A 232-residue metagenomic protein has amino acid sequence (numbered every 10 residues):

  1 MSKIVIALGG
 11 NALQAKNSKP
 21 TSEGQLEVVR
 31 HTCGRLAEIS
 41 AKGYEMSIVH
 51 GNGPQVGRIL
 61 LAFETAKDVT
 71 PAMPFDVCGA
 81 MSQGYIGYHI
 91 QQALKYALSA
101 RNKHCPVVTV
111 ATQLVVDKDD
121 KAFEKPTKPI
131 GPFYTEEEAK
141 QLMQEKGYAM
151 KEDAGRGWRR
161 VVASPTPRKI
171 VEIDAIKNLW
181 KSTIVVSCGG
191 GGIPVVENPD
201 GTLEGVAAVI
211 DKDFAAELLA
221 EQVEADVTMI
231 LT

Functional and structural regions predicted by a protein language model:
M1-V49, I59-E64, N178-K181: N-terminal glycine-/serine-/threonine-rich phosphate-binding loop
V5-A7, E45-R58, P106-A111, V185-C188 (+1 more regions): Short beta-strand segments at enzyme active-site cores
A7-G9, L13-Q14, K169-I173, K177-F214: Catalytic-site beta-strand/loop segments enriched in glycine and acidic/polar residues
A12-Q14, G53-G57, V115-K118, I193-V195: Short, active-site-adjacent cap segments at secondary-structure transitions
S22-Q25, A62-P71, F123-P132, D200-A208: A glycine- and small-aliphatic-rich helix-loop capping segment at beta-alpha/alpha-beta transitions that lines
Q25-T32, M73, N178, G201-M229: Gly/Ser/Thr-rich active-site loops/lids in small-molecule metabolic enzymes that frequently grip phosphoryl groups
R35-K42, H89-S99, L218-D226: Alpha-helix C-terminal capping segments
A66-I184: Ligand-binding beta-strand-loop-alpha-helix segment within the catalytic cores of soluble metabolic enzymes
